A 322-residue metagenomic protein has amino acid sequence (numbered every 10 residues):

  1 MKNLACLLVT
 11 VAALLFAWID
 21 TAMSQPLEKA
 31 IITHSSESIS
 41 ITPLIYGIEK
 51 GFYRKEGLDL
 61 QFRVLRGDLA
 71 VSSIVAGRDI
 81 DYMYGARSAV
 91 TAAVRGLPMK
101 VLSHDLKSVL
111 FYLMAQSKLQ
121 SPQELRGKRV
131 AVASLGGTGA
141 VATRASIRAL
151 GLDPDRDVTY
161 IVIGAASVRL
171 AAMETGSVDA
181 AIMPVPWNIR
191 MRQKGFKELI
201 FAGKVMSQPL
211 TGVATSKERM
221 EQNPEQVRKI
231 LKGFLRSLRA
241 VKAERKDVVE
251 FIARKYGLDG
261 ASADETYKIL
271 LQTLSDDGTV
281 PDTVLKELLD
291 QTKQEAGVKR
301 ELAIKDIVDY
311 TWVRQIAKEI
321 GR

Functional and structural regions predicted by a protein language model:
M1-A5: Positively charged n-region of N-terminal signal peptides that target proteins for export
C6-A17: Bacterial N-terminal signal peptides
W18-S24: Sec/Tat signal peptide C-region and signal peptidase I cleavage site
Q25-D155, Y160-A165, R169-T175, D179-V185 (+2 more regions): Short, glycine-/small- and polar/acidic-enriched structural segments that line small-molecule recognition paths
I45, V90, R144, I189-R192 (+3 more regions): Predominant activation on well-ordered alpha-helical scaffold segments within soluble catalytic domains
S88, Y160-I161, S167-Y256: Pocket-lining segment of extracytoplasmic ligand-binding domains
Q222-R300: Secondary-structure end/capping motifs
L289-R322: Conserved C-terminal helix/tail region of periplasmic/extracytoplasmic solute-binding proteins
